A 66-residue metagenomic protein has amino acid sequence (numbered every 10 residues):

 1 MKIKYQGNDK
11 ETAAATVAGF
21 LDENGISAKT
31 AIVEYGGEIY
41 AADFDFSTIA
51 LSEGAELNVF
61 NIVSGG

Functional and structural regions predicted by a protein language model:
M1-G65: Ubiquitin-like/PB1-type beta-grasp interaction modules and other compact soluble beta-rich domains
